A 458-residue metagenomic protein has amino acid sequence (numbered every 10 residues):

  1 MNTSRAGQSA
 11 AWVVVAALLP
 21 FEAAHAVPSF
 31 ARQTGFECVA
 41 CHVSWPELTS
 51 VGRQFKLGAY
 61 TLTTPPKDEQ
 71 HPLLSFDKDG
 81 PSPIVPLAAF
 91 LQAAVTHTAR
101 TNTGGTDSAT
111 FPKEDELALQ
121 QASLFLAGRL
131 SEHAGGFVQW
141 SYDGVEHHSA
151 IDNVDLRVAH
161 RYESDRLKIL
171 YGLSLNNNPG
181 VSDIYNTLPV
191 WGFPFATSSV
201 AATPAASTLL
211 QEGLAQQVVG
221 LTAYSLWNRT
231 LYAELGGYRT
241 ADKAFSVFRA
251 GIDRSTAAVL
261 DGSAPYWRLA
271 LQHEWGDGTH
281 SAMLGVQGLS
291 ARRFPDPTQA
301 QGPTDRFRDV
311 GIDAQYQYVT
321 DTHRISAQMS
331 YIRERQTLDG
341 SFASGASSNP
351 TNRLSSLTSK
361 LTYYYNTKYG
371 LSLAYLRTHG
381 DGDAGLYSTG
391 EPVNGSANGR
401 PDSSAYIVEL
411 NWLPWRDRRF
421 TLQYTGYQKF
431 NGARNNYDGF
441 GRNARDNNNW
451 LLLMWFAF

Functional and structural regions predicted by a protein language model:
A10-P20: Bacterial N-terminal signal peptides
V27-E37: Sequence/structural segment immediately N-terminal to covalent heme-attachment motifs in c-type and related
G35-P46: The canonical Cys-X-X-Cys-His
E37, R418, A444-F458: Outer-membrane beta-barrel "beta-signal"
T49-S50, S82-R100, G104, A109-K243 (+7 more regions): Outer membrane beta-barrel
S82-I84, E114-L119, H147-I151, E212-Q216 (+7 more regions): Transmembrane beta-barrel outer-membrane domains
A99-D107, H148-V154, I184-V190, F245-D253 (+5 more regions): Outer-membrane beta-barrel translocator domains and adjoining extracellular loop/strand segments of Gram-negative
T279-V408, W412, Y424: Detector for outer-membrane/organellar transmembrane beta-barrel domains, recognizing the amphipathic beta-strand
